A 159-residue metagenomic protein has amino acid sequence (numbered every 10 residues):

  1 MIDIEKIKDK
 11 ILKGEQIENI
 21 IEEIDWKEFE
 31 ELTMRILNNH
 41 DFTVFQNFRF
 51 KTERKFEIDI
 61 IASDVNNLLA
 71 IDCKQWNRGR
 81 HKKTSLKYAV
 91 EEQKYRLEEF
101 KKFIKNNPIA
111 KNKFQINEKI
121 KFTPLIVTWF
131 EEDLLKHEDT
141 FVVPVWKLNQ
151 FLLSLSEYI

Functional and structural regions predicted by a protein language model:
M1-R35: Interdomain/boundary linker segments immediately adjacent to catalytic/signaling cores
M34-E53: A short acidic/basic microdomain associated with nuclease active sites
F45, D59, L69, T123-L125: A structural signal for isolated positions on well-ordered beta-strands in alpha/beta enzyme cores
F56-A62: Short acidic loop-to-beta-strand element that houses the catalytic metal-binding Asp/Glu of nuclease active sites
A62-D72: Active-site beta-strand-loop-beta-strand hairpin of nuclease catalytic cores that positions key catalytic residues
C73-T140: Catalytic cores of nucleic-acid endonucleases
H137-I159: Polybasic (Lys/Arg-rich)
